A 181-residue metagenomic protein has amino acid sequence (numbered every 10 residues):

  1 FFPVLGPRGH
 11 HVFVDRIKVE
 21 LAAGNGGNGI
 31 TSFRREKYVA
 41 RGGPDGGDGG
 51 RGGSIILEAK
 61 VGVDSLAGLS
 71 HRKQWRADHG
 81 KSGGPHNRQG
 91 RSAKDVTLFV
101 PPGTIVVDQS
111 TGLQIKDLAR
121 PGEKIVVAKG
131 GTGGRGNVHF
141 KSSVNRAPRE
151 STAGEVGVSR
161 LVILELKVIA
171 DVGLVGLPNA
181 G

Functional and structural regions predicted by a protein language model:
F1-F2: Aromatic (phenylalanine/tyrosine) cluster motif
G6-A180: Conserved P-loop NTPase architecture
